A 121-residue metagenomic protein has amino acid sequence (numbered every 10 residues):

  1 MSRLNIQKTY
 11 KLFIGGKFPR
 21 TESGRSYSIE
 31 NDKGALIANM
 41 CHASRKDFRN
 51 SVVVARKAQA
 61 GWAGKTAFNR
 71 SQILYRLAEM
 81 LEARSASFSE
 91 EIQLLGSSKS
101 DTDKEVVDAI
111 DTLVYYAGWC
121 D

Functional and structural regions predicted by a protein language model:
M1-I37: Hydrophobic face of amphipathic alpha-helices that form TPR/SEL1-like repeat modules and related alpha-solenoid
E30-C120: Glycine-rich loop-to-alpha-helix module at the N-terminal edge of alpha/beta enzyme cores
